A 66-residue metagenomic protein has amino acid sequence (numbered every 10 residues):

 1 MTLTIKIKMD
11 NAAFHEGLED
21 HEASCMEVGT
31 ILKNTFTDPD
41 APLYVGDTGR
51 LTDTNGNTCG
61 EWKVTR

Functional and structural regions predicted by a protein language model:
M1-T30: N-terminal acidic leader/helix
M9-D10, T37-P39, G46, T52-T54: Intrinsic-disorder/low-complexity regions
E16-G17, D38, G46, V64: Intrinsically disordered, low-complexity regions enriched in small/polar residues
C25, G29-G46: Acidic, low-complexity, intrinsically disordered interaction modules
V45-R66: Short, mixed-charge low-complexity intrinsically disordered segments
